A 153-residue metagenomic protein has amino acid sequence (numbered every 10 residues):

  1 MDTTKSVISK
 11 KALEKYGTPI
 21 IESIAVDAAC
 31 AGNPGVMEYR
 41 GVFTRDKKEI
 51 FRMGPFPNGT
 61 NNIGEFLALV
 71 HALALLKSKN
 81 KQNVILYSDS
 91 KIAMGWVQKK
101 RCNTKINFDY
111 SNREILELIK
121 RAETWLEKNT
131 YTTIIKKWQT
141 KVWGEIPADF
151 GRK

Functional and structural regions predicted by a protein language model:
K5-I63, L75: RNase H-like nuclease fold core
C30-N33, A74-G151: RNase H catalytic domain
V42-T44, P55, G59, L67 (+2 more regions): Generic alpha-helical propensity signal that fires on short helical segments and nearby coil/disordered stretches
I63, L67-H71: Short amphipathic alpha-helical face segments that pack within enzyme cores and frequently flank/anchor catalytic
